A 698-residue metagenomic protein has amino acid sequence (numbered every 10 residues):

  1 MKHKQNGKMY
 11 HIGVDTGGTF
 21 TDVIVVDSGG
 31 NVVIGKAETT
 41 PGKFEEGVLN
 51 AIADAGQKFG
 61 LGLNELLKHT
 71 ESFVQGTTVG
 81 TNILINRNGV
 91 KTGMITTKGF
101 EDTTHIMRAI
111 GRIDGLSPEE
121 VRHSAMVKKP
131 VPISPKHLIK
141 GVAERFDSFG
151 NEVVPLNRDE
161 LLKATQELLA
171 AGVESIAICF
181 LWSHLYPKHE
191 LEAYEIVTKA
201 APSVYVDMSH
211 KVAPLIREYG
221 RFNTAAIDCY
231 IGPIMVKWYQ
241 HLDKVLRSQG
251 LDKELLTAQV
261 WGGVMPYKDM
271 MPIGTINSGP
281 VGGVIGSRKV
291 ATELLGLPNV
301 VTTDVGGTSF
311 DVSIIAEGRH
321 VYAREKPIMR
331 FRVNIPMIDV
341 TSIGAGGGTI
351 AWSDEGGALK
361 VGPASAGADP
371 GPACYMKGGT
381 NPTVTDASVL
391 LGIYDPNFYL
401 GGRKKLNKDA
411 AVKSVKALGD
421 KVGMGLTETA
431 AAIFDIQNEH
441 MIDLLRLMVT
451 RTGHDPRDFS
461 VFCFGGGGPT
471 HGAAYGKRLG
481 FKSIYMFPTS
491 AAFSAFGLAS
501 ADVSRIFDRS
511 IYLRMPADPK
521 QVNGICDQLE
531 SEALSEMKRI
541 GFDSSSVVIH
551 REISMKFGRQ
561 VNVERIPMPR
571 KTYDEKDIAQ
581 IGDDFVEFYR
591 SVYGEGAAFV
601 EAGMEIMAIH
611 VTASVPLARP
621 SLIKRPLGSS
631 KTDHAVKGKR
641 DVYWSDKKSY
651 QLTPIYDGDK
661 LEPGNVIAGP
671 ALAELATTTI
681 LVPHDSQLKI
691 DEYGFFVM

Functional and structural regions predicted by a protein language model:
M1-G93, D147, V154-I176, E190-S209 (+10 more regions): N-terminal glycine/serine-rich phosphate-binding loop of ATP-dependent small-molecule kinases, especially carbohydrate
N6-K8, T16, D159-E167, G283 (+9 more regions): C-terminal, non-catalytic interaction/recognition modules in large multi-subunit enzymes and RNPs
G13, F20-I24, I34, E38 (+11 more regions): Conserved phosphate-binding loops in N-terminal lobes of ATP-dependent enzymes of the actin/Hsp70/sugar-kinase
V23-S28, I34-G42, G93-G99, I106 (+3 more regions): Glycine-rich phosphate-binding loop of actin/hexokinase-like ATP-binding domains
S28, T97-F100, L181-S183, K211-V212 (+7 more regions): Short, ordered loop/turn segments at secondary-structure junctions
G76, G93-T97, G141-A143, C179 (+7 more regions): Short beta-strand segments
T77, C179-W182, S209-K211, V260-W261 (+3 more regions): Glycine-rich beta-strand-to-loop/alpha-helix junction loops that act as flexible
S175-A225, C229, F398, E564 (+3 more regions): Terminal amphipathic helices with adjacent charged low-complexity linkers/tails
